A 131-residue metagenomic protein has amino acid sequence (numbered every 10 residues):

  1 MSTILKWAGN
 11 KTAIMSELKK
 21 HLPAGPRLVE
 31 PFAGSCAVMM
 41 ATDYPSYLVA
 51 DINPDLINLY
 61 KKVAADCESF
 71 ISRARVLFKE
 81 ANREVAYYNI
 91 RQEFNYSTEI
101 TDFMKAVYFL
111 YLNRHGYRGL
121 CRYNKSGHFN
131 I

Functional and structural regions predicted by a protein language model:
M1-F32, A37-V38: S-adenosyl-L-methionine
T42: Aromatic pocket-lining residues of Rossmann-like dinucleotide-binding sites
P45-I131: Class I S-adenosyl-L-methionine-dependent methyltransferase module
